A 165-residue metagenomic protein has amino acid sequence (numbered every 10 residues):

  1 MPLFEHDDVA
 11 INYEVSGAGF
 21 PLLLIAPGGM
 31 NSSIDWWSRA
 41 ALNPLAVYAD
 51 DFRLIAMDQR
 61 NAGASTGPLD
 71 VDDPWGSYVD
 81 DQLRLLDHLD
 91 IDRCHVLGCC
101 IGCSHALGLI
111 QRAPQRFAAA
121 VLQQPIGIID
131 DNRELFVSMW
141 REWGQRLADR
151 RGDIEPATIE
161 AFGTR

Functional and structural regions predicted by a protein language model:
E5-G67: Conserved HGGG/HGGXW glycine-rich cap/lid loop of the alpha/beta-hydrolase fold
P21, R53, D92-H95, R116-A119: Structural signature of beta-strand start/N-cap positions in the alpha/beta core of ABC transporter nucleotide-binding
T66-V79: Catalytic nucleophile-loop/oxyanion-hole region of alpha/beta-hydrolase and closely related hydrolase-like folds
G76-C94: Conserved acidic catalytic loop of the alpha/beta-hydrolase fold
V96-G98, Q123: Short beta-strand immediately N-terminal to the catalytic nucleophile in serine-hydrolase-like folds
G98-G102, A106: Gly/Ala-rich beta-loop-alpha elbow adjacent to hydrolase catalytic centers
L107, Q111, F117-D149: Flexible "cap/lid" loop of the alpha/beta hydrolase fold
D131-L135, D149-R165: Conserved alpha/beta-hydrolase catalytic His-Asp/Glu region
